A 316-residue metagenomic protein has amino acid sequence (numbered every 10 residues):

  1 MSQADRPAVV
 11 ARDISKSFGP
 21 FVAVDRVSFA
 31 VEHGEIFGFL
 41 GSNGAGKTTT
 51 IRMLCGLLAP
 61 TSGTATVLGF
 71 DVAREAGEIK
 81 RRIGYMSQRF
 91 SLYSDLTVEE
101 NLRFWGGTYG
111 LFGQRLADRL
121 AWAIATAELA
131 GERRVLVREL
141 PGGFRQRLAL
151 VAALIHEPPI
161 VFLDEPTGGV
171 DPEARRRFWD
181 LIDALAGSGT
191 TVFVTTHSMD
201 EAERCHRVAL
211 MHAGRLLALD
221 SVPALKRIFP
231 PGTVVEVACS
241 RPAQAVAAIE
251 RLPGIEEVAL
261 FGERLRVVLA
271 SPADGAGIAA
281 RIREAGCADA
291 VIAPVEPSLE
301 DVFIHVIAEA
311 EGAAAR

Functional and structural regions predicted by a protein language model:
Q3, L269-R316: C-terminal coupling/interaction segments
R6-A11, K16-M211, A218: ABC transporter nucleotide-binding domains
G63, E75, E201, Q244-A245 (+2 more regions): Short phosphate-engaging motifs
K80, I124, K226, E300-I304: Conserved protein kinase catalytic domain
G84, G110, P230-P231, G254 (+2 more regions): A generic structural signal for secondary-structure junctions that act as hinges or helix/strand caps at the edges
D180-A270, A293: ABC transporter nucleotide-binding domain
